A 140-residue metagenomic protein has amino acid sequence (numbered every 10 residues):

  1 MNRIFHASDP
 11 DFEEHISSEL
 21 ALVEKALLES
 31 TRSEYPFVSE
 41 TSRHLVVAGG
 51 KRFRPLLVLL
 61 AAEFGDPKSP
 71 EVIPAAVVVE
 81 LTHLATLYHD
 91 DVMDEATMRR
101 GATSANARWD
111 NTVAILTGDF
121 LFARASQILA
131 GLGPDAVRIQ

Functional and structural regions predicted by a protein language model:
M1-V23: Long, acidic, intrinsically disordered low-complexity segments
H15-S17, A21-L22, L28-Q140: Mg2+-dependent prenyl diphosphate-binding active-site environment of isoprenoid biosynthetic enzymes
